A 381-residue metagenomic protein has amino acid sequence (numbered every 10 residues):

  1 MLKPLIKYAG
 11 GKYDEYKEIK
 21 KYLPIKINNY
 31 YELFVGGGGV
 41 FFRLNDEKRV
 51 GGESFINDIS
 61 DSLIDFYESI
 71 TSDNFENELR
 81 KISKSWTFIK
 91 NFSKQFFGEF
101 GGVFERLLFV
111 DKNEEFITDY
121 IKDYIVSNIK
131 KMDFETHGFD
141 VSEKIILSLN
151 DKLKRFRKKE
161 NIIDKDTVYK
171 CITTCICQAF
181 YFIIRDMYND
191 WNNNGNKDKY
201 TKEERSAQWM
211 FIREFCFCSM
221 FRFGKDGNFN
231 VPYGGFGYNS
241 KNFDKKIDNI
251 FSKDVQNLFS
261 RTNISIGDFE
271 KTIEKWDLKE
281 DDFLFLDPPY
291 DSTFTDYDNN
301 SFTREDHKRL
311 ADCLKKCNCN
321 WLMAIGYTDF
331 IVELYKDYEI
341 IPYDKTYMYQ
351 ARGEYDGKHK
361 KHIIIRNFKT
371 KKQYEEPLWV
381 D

Functional and structural regions predicted by a protein language model:
M1-F34, G39-V40: S-adenosyl-L-methionine
M1-Y16, L79, S83-F285, P289-D291: SAM-dependent nucleic-acid methyltransferase catalytic core
Y22, Y30-L44, I56-S60, M210-F223 (+4 more regions): Conserved proline-anchored active-site loop of SAM-dependent methyltransferases that bridges a beta-strand
G36-G38, F251, I325-D329: Short, polar loop motifs at secondary-structure junctions
D46-E53: Conserved S-adenosyl-L-methionine
I64: Short alpha-helix immediately C-terminal to the canonical SAM-binding loop
Y67: Conserved SAM-binding loop
F285, D291-F294, D298-D381: Long, positively charged, glycine-interspersed low-complexity recognition regions
